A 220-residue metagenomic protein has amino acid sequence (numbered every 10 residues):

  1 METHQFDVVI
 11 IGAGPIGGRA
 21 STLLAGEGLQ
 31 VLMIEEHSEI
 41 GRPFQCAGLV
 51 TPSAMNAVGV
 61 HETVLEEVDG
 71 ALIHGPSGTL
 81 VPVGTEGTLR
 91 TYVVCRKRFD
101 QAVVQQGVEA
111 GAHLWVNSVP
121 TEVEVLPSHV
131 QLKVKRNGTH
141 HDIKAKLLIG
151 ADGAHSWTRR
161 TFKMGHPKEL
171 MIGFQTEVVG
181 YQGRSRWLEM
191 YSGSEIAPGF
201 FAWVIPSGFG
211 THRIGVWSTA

Functional and structural regions predicted by a protein language model:
E2-I16: Beta1/beta-strand and adjacent pyrophosphate-binding region of the FAD-binding site in flavoprotein oxidoreductases
V9, T22-F44: Glycine-rich FAD pyrophosphate-binding loop
I11-G12, E36, C95, V116: A secondary-structure boundary/capping signal
A13, L23, E27, Q106-A220: Predominantly flavin-linked oxidoreductase catalytic cores and closely associated redox partners
R19: Short alpha-helical segment within the catalytic ATP-binding CA
P43-C46, F162-K163: Short, solvent-exposed loop/turn segments at secondary-structure boundaries
L49-P52, P167: Short, hinge-like loop/turn segments at secondary-structure boundaries
T51-V104, N117: A conserved beta-strand/loop capping segment in the N-terminal third of enzymes that catalyze redox or closely related
